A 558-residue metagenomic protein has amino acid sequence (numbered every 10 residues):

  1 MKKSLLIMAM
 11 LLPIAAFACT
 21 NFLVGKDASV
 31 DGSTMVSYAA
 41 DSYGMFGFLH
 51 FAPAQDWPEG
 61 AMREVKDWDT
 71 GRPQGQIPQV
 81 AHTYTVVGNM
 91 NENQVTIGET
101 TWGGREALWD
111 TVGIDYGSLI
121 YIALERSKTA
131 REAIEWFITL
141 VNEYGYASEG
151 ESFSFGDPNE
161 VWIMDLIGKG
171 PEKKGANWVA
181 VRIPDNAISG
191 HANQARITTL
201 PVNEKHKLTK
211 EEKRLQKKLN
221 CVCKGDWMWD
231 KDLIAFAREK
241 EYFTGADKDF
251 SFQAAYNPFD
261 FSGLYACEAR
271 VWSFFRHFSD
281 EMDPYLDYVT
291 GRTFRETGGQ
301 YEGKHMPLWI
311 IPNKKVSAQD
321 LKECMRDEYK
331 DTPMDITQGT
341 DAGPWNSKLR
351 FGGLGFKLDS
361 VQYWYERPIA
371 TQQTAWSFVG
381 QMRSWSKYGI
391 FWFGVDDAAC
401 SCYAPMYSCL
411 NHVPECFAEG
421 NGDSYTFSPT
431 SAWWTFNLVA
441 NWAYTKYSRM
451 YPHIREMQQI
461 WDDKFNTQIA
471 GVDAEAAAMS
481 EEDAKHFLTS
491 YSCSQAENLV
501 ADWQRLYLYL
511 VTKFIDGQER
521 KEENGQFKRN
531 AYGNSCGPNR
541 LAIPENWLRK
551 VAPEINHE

Functional and structural regions predicted by a protein language model:
M1-S4: Positively charged n-region of N-terminal signal peptides that target proteins for export
L12-A18: Sec/Tat signal peptide C-region and signal peptidase I cleavage site
C19-Y116, W136-L308, K315: A contiguous strand-loop segment
W109, S118-S127: Second-shell loop/turn segments in exported
F274-Y363, R367-I369, T467-Q468, E475: Accessory, solvent-exposed terminal regions and/or long lumenal/extracellular loops of proteins
Q338-A478: Substrate-recognition/cap regions that form aromatic- and gly/pro-loop-enriched pockets for small-molecule ligands
R455, Q459-E558: Histidine-centered catalytic/metal-binding microenvironments
